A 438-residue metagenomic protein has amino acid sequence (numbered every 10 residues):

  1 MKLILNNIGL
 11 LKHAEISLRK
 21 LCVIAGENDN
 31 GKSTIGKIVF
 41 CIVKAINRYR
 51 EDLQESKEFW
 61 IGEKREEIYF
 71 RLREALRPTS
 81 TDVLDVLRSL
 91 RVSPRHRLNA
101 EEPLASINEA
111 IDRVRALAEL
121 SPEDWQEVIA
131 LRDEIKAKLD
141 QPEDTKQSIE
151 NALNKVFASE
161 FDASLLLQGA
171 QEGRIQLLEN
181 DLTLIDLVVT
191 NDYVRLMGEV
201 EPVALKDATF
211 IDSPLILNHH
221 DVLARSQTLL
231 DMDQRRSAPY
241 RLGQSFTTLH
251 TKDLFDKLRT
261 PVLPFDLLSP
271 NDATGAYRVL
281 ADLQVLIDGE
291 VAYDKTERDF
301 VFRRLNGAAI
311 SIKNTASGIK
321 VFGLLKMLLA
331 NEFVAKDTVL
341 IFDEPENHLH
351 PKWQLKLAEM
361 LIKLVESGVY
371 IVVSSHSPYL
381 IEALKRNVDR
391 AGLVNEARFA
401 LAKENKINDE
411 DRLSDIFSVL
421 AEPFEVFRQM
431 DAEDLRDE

Functional and structural regions predicted by a protein language model:
M1-Q54, D299-R436: Switch/communication elements of ASCE P-loop NTPase nucleotide-binding domains
A45-A330, A335-K336, E410-E438: Phosphate-coordinating catalytic segments in nucleotide- and nucleic-acid-processing enzymes
